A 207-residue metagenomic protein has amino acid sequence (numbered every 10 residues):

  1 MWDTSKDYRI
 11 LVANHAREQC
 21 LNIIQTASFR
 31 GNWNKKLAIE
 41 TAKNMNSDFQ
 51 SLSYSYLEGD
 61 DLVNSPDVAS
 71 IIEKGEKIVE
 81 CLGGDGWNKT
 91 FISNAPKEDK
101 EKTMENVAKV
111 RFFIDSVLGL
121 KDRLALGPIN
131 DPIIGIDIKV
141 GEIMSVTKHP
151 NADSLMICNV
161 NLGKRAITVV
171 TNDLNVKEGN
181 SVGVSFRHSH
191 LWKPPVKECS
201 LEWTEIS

Functional and structural regions predicted by a protein language model:
M1-S207: Phosphate-backbone binding interfaces of nucleic-acid-interacting proteins
